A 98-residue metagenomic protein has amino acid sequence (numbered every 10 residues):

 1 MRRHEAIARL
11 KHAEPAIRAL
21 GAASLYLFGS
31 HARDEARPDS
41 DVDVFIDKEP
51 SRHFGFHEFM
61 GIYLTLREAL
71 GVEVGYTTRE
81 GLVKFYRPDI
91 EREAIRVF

Functional and structural regions predicted by a protein language model:
M1-S24, A32-P38, E49-F98: Catalytic core of pol beta-like nucleotidyltransferases
L27: Conserved histidines in hydrophobic membrane contexts and catalytic metal-binding motifs
V42-I46: Short, aliphatic-rich beta-strand segments
